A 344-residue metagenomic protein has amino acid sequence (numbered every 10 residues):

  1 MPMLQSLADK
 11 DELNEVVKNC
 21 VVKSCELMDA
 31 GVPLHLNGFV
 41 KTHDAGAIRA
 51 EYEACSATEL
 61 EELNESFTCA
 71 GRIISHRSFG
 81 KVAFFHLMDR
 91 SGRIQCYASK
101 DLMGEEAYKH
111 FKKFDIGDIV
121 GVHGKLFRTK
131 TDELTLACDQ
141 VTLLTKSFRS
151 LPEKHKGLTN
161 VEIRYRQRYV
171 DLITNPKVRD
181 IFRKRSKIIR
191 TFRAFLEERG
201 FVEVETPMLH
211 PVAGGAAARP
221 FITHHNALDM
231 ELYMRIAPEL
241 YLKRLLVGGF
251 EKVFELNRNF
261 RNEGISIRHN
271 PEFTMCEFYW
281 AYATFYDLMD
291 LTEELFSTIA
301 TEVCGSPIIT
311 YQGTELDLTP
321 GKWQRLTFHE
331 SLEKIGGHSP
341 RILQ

Functional and structural regions predicted by a protein language model:
M1-Q344: Class II aminoacyl-tRNA synthetase catalytic cores and aaRS-like
